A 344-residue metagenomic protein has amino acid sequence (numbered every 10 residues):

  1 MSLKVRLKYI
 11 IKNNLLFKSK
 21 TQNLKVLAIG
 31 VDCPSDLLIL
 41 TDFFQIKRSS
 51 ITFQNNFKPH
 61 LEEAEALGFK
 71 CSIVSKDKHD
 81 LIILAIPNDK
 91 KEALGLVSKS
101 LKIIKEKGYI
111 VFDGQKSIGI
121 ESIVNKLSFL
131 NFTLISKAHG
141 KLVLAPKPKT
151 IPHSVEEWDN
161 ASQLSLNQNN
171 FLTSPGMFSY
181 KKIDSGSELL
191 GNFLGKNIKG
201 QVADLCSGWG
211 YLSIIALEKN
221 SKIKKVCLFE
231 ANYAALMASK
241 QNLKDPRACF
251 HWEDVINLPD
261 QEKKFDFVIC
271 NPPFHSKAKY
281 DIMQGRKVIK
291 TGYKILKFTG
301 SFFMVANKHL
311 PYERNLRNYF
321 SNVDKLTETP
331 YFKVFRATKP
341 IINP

Functional and structural regions predicted by a protein language model:
S2-L67, S185-Q261, F267-C270: Conserved SAM/SAH cofactor-binding pocket of Class I
N55-N56, Q115, E230-A234, Q284 (+1 more regions): Short beta->alpha hinge that forms the Motif I/post-I loop of the SAM-binding pocket
L81-K91, L205-S213, F265-K279, G292: Conserved proline-anchored active-site loop of SAM-dependent methyltransferases that bridges a beta-strand
L94-E106, R286-F298: A short glycine-rich, Lys/Arg-flanked "PGG" loop and its adjoining helix->strand segment in the class I
K107-K116, T299-A306: Conserved beta-strand signature within the Rossmann-like core of class I S-adenosyl-L-methionine
Q115-F129, N307-F320: Conserved class I S-adenosyl-L-methionine
F129-A161, N315, N322-I342: Active-site capping/gating segments
S136-K199: SAM-dependent Rossmann-like transferase core, predominantly class I methyltransferases with a strong bias toward
